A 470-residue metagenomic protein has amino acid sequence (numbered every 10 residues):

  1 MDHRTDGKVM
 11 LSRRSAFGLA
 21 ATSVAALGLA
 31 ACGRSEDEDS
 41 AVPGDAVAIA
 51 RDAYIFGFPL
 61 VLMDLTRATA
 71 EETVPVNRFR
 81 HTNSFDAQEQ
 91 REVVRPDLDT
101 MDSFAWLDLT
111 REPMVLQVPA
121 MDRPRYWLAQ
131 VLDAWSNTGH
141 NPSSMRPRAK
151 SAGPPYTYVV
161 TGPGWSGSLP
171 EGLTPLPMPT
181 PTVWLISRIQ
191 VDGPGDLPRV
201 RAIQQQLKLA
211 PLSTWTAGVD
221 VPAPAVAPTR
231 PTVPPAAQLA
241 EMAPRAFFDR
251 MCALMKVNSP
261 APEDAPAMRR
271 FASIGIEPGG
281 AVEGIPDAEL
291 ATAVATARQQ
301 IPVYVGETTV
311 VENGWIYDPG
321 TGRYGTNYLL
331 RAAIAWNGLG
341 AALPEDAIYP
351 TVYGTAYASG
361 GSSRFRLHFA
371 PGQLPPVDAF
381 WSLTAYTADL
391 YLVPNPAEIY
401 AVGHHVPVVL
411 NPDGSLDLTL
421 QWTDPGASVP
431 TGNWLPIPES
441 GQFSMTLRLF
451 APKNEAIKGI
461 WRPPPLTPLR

Functional and structural regions predicted by a protein language model:
M1-L11, S15, L19-L27: N-terminal secretory signal peptides
A30-A31: C-terminal motif of bacterial Sec signal peptides marking the signal peptidase cleavage site
E38-R470: A compositional/structural signature for long, glycine/proline-rich flexible linkers and loops on extracytoplasmic
